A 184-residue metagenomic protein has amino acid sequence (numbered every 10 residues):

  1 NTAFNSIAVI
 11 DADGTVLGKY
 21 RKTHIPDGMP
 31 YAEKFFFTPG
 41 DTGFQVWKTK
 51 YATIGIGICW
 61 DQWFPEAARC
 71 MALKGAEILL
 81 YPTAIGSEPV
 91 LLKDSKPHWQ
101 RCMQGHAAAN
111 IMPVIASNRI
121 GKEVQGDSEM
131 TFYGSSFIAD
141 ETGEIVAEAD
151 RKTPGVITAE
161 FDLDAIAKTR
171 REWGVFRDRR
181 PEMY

Functional and structural regions predicted by a protein language model:
N1-I78, P82-G105, E172-W173: Active-site catalytic loop in hydrolytic enzyme cores
S6-V9, K19, F44-V46, A116 (+3 more regions): Conserved hydrophobic/aromatic beta-strand scaffold that supports enzyme active sites
T15-L17, E144-V146, A167: Short helix-loop capping/hinge motifs at secondary-structure junctions, enriched in acidic/polar residues
C59-I157: CN hydrolase (nitrilase-like) catalytic-core segments centered on the catalytic cysteine and neighboring Lys/Glu
F161-D164: Acidic, His/Gly-rich catalytic cores of divalent-metal-dependent hydrolytic chemistry
I166-Y184: A conserved C-terminal secondary-structure "cap"
